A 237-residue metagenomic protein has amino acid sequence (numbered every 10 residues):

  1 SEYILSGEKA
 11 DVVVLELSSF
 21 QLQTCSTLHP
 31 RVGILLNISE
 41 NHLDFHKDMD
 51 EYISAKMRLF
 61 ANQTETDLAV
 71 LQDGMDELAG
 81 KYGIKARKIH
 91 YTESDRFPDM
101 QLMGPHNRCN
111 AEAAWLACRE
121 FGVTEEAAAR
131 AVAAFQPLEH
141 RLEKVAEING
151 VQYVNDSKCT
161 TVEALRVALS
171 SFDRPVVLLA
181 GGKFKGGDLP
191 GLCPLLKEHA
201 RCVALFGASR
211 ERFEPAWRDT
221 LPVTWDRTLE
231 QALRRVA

Functional and structural regions predicted by a protein language model:
S1-G7: Conserved substrate/cofactor phosphate-moiety recognition/catalytic segment in nucleotide-dependent phosphotransferases
G7-M103: Flexible active-site lid/hinge loop adjacent to a nucleotide/diphosphate and Mg2+-phosphate binding pocket
H29, Y82-A86, F172, H199 (+1 more regions): Short, structured coil segments at secondary-structure junctions
A69-D73, L179-A180, H199-A208: Short internal beta-strands
V70, I89-Y91, V223-A232: Short acidic-hydrophobic, aromatic-tinged amphipathic segments that line or gate anion-handling sites
M100-R201, F213-R218: Nucleotide phosphate-binding/pyrophosphate-handling subdomain across enzymes that bind or process nucleotide phosphates
G187-C193, R227-A237: A short, acidic, amphipathic alpha-helical segment used as a generic capping/interface helix at domain edges
